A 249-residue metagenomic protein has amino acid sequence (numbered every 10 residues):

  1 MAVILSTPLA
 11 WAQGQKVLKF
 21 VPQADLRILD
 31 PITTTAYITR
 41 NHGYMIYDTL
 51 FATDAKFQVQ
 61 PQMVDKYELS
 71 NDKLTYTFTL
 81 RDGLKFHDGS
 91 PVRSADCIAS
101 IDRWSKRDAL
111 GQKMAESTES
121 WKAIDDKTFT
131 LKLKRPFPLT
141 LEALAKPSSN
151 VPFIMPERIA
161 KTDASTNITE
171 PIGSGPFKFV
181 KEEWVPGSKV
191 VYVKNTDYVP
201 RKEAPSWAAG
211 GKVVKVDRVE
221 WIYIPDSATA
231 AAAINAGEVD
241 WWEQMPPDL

Functional and structural regions predicted by a protein language model:
T7-A12: Sec/Tat signal peptide C-region and signal peptidase I cleavage site
Q13, T79, K113-A160, S165-V185: Surface-exposed binding/hinge segments that line and control ligand-binding clefts or catalytic entry sites
Q15-R27, D65, T75-F78, C97-I101 (+5 more regions): Short, well-ordered beta-strand elements
V17, L26, G43-Y47, Q60-V64 (+7 more regions): Extracytoplasmic/secreted envelope proteins and their assembly/folding machinery, especially bacterial periplasmic
V21-N71, D102, I172: N-terminal lobe/hinge region of extracytoplasmic solute-binding protein
Q58, P147-E220, A228-T229: Gly/Pro-rich hinge or "lid" segments in bacterial periplasmic/extracellular proteins
D65-L110, W121-I124, T130-K132, W221 (+1 more regions): Aromatic- and charge-enriched surface segment that lines or borders ligand/interaction sites
S120-K122, V180-V191, I222-L249: Extracellular/periplasmic solute-recognition and catalytic clefts
